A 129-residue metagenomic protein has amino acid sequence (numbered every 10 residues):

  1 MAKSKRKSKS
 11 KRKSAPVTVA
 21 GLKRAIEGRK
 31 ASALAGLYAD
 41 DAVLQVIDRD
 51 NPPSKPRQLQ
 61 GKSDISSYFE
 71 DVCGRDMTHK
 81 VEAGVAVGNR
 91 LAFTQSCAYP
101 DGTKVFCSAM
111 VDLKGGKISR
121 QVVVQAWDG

Functional and structural regions predicted by a protein language model:
M1-G36, D40: Short, low-complexity N-terminal intrinsically disordered segments enriched in polar/charged residues
A2-P16, R49-P56, K80, A109-D112: Charged, low-complexity, helix/coiled-coil-prone segments
R12-R24, Q45, R57-K62, Q121: Short charge-dense sequence patches
L37-G84: A solvent-exposed, acidic/Ser-Thr-rich amphipathic alpha-helical stretch
S66-G129: A beta-strand edge to alpha-helix "cap/lid" segment located at domain peripheries
